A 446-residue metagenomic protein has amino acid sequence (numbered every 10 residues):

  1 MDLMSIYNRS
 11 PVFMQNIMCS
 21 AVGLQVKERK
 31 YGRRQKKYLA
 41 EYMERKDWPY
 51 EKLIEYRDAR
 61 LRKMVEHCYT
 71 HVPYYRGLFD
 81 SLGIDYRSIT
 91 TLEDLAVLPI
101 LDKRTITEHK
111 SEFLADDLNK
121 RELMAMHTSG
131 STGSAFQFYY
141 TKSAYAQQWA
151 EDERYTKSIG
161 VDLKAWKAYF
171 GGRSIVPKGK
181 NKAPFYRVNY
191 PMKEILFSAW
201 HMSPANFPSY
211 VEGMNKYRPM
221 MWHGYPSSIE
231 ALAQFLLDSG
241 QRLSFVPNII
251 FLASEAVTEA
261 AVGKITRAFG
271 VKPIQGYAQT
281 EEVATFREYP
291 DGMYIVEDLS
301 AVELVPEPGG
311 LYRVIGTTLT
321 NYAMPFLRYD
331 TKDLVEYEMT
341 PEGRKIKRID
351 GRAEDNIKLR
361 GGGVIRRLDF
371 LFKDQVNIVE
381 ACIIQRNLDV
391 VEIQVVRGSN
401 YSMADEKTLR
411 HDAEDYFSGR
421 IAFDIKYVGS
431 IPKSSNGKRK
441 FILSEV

Functional and structural regions predicted by a protein language model:
M1-H127, S134-W149, E153-W166, R173 (+6 more regions): Nucleotide 5′-phosphate-binding alpha/beta core
C68, T128, K167, W222 (+5 more regions): Residue-level signal for inorganic ion chemistry
A146, W166-S228: AMP-binding/adenylate-forming
F185-Y186, S239-R242, P290-Y294, I442: Short, hinge-like loop/turn segments at secondary-structure boundaries
I195-S198, I274-G276, F423-V428: General small-molecule cofactor/ligand-binding pocket signal
A199-N206, P219-V262, I274-E282: Adenylate-forming
W222, Y322-A323, L327-G419: AMP-binding/adenylate-forming catalytic core of the ANL superfamily
N248, L252-P341, A353-E354: Conserved AMP-binding/adenylate-forming
